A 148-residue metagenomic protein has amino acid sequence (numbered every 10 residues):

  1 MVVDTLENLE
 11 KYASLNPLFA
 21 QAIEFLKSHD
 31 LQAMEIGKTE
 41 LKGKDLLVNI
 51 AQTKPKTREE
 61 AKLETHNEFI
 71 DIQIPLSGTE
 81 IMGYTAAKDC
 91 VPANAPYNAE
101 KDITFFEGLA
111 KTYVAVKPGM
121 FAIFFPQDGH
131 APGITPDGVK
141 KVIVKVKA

Functional and structural regions predicted by a protein language model:
V2-N49, E60-T65: A short, N-terminal "cap"/entry segment at the start of jelly-roll beta-barrel domains of the cupin/DSBH fold
G43, E60-I70, D89-A93, L109-A110: A short beta-loop-beta micro-motif enriched in histidine and acidic residues
V48-H66, L76-C90: Conserved short histidine dyad/triad with adjacent acidic residue
E68-E80, A86-K88, P96-I103, K145-V146: Short, conserved beta-strand element in jelly-roll/cupin
A93-Y113: An anionic, turn-rich surface loop/hairpin at beta-sheet edges that serves as a generic interaction/coordination patch
V114-G129: Conserved metal-binding segment of the jelly-roll/cupin
F121-I123, D137-A148: A short hydrophobic beta-strand segment most commonly corresponding to one strand of the jelly-roll/cupin
